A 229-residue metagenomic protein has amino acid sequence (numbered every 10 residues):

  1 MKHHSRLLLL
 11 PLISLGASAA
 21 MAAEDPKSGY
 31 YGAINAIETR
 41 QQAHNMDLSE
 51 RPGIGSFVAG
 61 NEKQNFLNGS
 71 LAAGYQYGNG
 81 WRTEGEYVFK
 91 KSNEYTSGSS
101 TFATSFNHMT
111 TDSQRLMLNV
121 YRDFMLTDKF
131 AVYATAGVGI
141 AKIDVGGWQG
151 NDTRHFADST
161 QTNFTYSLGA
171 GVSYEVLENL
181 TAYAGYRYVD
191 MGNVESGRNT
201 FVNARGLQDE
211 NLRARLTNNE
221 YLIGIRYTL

Functional and structural regions predicted by a protein language model:
M1-S28: Cleavable N-terminal export/targeting peptides
A23-K27, A36-R40, A72-W148, L216-L229: Gram-negative (and chloroplast) outer-membrane scaffold detector with strong preference for beta-barrel transmembrane
P26, N61-L67, T110-R115, D158-T165 (+1 more regions): Short sequence motifs at beta-strands and strand-loop junctions characteristic of Gram-negative outer-membrane
E38-G69, A157-T162: Surface-exposed strand-loop-strand hairpins of Gram-negative outer-membrane beta-barrel proteins
H44-P52, E94-A103, D144-R154, E195-V202: Outer-membrane beta-barrel translocator domains and adjoining extracellular loop/strand segments of Gram-negative
I54-G60, T101-M109, N151-D158, L207-R213: Extracellular loop and loop/strand-boundary signature of outer-membrane beta-barrel proteins
S92, T96, V176-L229: Predominantly the C-terminal beta-signal and adjacent terminal strand-loop region of outer-membrane beta-barrel
N163-Y174: Transmembrane beta-barrel strand/turn architecture of Gram-negative outer membrane proteins
